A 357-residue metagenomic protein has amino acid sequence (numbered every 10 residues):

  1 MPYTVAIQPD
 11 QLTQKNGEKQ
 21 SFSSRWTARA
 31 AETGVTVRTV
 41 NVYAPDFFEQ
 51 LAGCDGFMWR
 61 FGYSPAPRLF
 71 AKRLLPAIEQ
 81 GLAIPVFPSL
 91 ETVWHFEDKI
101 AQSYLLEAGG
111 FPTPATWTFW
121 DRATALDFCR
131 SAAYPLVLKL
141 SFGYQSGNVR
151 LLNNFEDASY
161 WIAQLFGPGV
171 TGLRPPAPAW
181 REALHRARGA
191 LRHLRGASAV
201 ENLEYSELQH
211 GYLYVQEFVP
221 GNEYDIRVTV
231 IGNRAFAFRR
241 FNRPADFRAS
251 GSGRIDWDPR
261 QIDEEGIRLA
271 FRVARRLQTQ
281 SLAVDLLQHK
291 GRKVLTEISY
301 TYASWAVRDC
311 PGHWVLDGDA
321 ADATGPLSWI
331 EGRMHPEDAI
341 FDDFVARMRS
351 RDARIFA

Functional and structural regions predicted by a protein language model:
M1-A6: Extreme N-terminal starter segment of soluble prokaryotic enzymes
K15-D127, S131, Y144: Conserved N-proximal alpha/beta basic substrate-recognition cap immediately N-terminal to, or forming the N-lobe
A115, P135-L138, Y214, S281-V284: A short linear hydrophobic-aromatic micro-motif
A133, G232-N233, K290: Residue-level signal for tight coil/turn positions that link beta-strands
N153-L269: Phosphate-binding site of ATP-dependent enzymes
E204-Y212, F218, F247-L295, F341-F356: A long amphipathic alpha-helix within ATP-dependent nucleotide-binding catalytic cores
W257-Q261, Q288-A357: C-terminal active-site "lid" helix and adjoining low-complexity regulatory extension at the edge of ATP-using catalytic
